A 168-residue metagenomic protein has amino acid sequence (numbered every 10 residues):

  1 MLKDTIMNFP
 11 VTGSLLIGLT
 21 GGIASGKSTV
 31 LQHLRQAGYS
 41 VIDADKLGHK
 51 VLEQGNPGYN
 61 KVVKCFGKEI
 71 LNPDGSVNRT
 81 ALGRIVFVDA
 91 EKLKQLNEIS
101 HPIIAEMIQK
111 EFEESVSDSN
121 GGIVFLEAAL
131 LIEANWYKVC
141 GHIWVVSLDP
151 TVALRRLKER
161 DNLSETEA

Functional and structural regions predicted by a protein language model:
L2-N8, F112, V116-S117: C-terminal accessory "lid"/substrate-recognition subdomains
I6-K46: Walker A (P-loop) phosphate-binding motif
G26, D45, L96, F125 (+1 more regions): Residue-level signal for inorganic ion chemistry
A37, F66, V139-C140: Short, structured coil segments at secondary-structure junctions
K46-H49, D149-T151: Short, acidic/turn-prone active-site loops that include or flank metal/cofactor- and phosphate-binding residues
H49-G122: ATP-dependent small-molecule kinase phosphotransfer cores that center on conserved nucleotide phosphate-binding segments
Y59-V63, P150-K158, E165: An amphipathic alpha-helix signature
Q109-D118, I123-E159: ATP-dependent NMP and nucleoside kinases share a basic, alpha-helical "lid"
